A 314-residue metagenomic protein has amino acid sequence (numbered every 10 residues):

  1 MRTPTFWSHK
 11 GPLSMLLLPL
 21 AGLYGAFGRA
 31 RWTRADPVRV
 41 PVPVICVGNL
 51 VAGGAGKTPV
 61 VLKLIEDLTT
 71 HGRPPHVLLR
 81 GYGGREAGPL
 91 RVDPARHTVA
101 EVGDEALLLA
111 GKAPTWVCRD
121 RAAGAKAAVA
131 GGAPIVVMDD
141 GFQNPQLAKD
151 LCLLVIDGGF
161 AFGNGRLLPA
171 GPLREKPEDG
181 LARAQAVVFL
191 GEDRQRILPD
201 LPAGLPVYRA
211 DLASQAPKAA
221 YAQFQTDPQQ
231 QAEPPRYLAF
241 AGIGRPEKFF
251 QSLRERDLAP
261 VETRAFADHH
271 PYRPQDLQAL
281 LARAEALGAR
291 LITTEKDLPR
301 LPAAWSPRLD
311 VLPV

Functional and structural regions predicted by a protein language model:
M1-P43: A transmembrane-helix-recognition feature enriched in membrane-embedded lipid enzymes and envelope glyco-/phospholipid
R2-W7, A161-R290: C-terminal accessory "lid"/substrate-recognition subdomains
L23, T58, L109, D139 (+3 more regions): Residue-level signal for inorganic ion chemistry
R29-H97: Walker A (P-loop) phosphate-binding motif
V47, I156, A210, R264 (+1 more regions): Hydrophobic residues at beta-strand termini and immediately following loops that shape nucleotide-binding pockets
P74-L78, L154, R236-F240: Conserved beta-strand elements of the Class I
Y82-G83, A87-A203: Phosphate/Mg2+-binding loops and adjacent switch elements in nucleotide/diphosphate-handling enzyme cores
A267-H270, R308-V314: Short, flexible loop segments at boundaries between secondary-structure elements
